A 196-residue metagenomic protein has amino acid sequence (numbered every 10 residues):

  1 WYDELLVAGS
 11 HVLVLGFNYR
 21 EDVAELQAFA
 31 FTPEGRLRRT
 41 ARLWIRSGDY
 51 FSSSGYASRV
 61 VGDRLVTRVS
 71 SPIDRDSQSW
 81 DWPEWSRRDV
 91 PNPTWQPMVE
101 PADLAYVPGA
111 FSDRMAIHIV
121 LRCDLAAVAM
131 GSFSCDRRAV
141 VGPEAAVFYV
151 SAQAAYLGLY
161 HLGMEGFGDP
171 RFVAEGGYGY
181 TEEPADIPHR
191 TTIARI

Functional and structural regions predicted by a protein language model:
W1-I196: Beta-sheet-rich non-transmembrane sensory/scaffold domains
